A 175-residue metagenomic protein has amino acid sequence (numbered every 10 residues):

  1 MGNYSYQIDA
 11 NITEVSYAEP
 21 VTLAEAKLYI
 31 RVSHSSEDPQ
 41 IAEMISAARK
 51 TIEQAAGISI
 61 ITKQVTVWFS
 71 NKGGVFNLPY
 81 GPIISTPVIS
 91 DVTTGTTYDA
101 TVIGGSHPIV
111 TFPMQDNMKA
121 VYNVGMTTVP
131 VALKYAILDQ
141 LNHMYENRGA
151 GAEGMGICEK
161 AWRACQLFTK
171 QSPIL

Functional and structural regions predicted by a protein language model:
M1-L175: Divalent metal-cofactor coordination and adjacent catalytic microenvironments
